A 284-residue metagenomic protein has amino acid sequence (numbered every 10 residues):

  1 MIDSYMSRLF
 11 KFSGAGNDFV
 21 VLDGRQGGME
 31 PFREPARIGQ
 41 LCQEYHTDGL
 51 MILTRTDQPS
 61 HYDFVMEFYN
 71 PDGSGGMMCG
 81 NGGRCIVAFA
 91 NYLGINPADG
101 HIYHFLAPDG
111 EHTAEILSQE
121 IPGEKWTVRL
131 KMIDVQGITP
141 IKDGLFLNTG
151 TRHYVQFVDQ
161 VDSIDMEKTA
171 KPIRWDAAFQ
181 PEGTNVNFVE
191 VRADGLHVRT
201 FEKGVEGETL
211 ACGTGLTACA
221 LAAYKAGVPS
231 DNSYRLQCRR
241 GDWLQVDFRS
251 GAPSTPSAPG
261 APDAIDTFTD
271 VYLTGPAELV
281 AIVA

Functional and structural regions predicted by a protein language model:
M1-E124, V155-A284: A glycine-rich beta-to-alpha transition motif near the start of alpha/beta enzyme domains, typified by
Y103, V128-K131: A polyampholytic, Gly/Pro-enriched intrinsically disordered region
L130-D143, K168-K171: Active-site glycine-rich loop that binds ribose-phosphate moieties when present
P140-L147, I282-A284: Extended Gly/Ser/Thr-rich low-complexity repeat segments, especially those forming or decorating extracellular
